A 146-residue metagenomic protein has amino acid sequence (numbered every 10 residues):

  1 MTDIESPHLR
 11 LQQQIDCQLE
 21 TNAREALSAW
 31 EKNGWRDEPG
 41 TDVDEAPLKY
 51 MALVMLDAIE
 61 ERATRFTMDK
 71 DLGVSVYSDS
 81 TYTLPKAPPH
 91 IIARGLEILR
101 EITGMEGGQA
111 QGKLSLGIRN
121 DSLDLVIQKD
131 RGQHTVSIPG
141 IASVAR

Functional and structural regions predicted by a protein language model:
M1-L27: Short, low-complexity N-terminal regulatory "tails/caps" that precede and couple sensory modules
A26-R146: N-terminal "pre-motor" subdomain/linker immediately upstream of P-loop NTPase catalytic cores
